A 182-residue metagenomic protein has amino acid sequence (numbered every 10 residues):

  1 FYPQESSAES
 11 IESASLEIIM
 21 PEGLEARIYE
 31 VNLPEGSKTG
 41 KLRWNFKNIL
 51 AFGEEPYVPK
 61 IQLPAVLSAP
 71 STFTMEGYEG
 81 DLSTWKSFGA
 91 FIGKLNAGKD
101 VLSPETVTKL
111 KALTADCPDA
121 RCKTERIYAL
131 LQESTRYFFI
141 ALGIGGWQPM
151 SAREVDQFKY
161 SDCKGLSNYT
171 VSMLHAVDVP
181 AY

Functional and structural regions predicted by a protein language model:
F1-G145: Secretory-pathway-linked proteins and extracytosolic
L16, I127, D156-Y182: Cysteine-centered nucleophilic/redox motifs
L24-V31, P59-I61, E154, N168-V179: Short, surface-exposed, charge-dense and proline/glycine-enriched linear segments
K123, A152-E154: Juxtacatalytic substrate-recognition/specificity segment
W147-M150: Long, K/E/R/D-enriched contiguous segments that form extended
